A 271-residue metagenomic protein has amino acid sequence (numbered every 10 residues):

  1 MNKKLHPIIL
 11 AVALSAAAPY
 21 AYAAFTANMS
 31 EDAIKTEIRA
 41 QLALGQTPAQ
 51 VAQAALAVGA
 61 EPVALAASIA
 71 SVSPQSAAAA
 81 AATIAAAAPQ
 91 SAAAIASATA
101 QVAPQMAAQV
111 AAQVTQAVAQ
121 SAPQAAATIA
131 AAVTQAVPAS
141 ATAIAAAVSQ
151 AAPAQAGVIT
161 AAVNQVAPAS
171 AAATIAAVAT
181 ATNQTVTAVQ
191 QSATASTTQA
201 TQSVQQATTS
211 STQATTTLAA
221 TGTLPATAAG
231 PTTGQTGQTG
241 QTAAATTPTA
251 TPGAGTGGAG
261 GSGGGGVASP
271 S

Functional and structural regions predicted by a protein language model:
N2-S271: General marker for long, soluble alpha-helical cores
